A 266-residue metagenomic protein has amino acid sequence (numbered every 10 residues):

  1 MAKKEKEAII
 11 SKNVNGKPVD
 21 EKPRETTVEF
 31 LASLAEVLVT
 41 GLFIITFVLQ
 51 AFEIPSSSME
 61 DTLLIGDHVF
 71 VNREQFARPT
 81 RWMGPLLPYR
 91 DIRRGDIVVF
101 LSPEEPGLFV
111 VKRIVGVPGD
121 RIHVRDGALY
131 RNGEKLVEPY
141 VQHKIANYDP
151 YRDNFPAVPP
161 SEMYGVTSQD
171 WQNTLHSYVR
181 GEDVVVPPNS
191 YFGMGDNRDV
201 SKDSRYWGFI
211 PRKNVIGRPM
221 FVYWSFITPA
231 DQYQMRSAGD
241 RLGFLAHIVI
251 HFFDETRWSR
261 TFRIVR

Functional and structural regions predicted by a protein language model:
A2-V28, F47-E53, D61-R266: Soluble "head" domains of membrane/secretory-pathway proteins
E29-L49: Hydrophobic membrane-insertion alpha-helices, especially the h-region of bacterial N-terminal signal peptides
S56: A short acidic/basic microdomain associated with nuclease active sites
